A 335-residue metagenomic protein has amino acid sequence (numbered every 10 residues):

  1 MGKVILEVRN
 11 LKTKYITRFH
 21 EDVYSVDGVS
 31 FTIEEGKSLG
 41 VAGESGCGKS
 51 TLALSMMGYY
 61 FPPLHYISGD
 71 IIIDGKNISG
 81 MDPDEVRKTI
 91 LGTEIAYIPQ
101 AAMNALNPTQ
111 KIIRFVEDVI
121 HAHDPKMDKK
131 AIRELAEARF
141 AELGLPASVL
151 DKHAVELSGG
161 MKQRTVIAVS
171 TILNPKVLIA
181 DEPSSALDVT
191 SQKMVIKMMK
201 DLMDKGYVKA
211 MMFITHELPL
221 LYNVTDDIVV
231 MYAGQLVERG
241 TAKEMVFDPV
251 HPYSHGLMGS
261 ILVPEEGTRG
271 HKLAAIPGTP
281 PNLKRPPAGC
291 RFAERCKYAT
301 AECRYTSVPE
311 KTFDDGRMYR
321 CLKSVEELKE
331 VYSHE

Functional and structural regions predicted by a protein language model:
G2-I5, K14-G28, Y59-H65, D82-V86 (+3 more regions): A short, flexible loop at the N-terminus of ABC-type nucleotide-binding domains that lies
Y66-N77: Conserved ABC transporter NBD signature motif
K130-S148, M258: Conserved ABC ATPase "signature" region
H153-L157, M161: Conserved ABC ATPase signature
I172-K176: A short, proline-enriched helix->beta-strand linker immediately N-terminal to the Walker B motif in ABC-type P-loop
L187, S191-H271: P-loop NTP-binding/switch modules centered on Walker-like glycine-rich loops
T241-E335: Charged, flexible cofactor/metal-binding loops and thiol motifs
